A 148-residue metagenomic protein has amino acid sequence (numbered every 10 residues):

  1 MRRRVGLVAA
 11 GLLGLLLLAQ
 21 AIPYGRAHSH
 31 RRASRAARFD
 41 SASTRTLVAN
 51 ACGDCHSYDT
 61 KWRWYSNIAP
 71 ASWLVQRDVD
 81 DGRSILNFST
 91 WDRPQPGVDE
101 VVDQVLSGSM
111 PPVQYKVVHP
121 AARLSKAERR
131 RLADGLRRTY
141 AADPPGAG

Functional and structural regions predicted by a protein language model:
M1-R4: Positively charged n-region of N-terminal signal peptides that target proteins for export
G6-P23: Hydrophobic membrane-insertion alpha-helices, especially the h-region of bacterial N-terminal signal peptides
A27-V48, G148: Electrostatic cytochrome c docking/interface patches
V48-T60, M110, L132: The canonical Cys-X-X-Cys-His
W62-R77: Acidic helix-start/capping segments at beta-turn-to-alpha-helix junctions
W73-H119: Extracytoplasmic electron-transfer domains, predominantly the class I c-type cytochrome c fold
G108-S109, K116-A147: C-terminal capping alpha-helices of c-type cytochrome domains
